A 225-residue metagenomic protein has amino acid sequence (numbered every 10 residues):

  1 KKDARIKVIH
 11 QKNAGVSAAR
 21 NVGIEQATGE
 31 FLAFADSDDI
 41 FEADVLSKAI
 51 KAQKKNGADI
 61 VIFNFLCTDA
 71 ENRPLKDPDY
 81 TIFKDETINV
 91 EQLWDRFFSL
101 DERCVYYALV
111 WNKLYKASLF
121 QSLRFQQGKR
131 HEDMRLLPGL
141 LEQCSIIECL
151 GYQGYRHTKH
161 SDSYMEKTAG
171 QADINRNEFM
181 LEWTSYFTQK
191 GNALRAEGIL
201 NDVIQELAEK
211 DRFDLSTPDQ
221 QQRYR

Functional and structural regions predicted by a protein language model:
K1-H10, K54: Acidic donor-binding segment of Leloir-type glycosyltransferases
Q11-A27, K48: Glycine-rich, basic loop-to-helix element that forms the pyrophosphate-binding segment of sugar-nucleotide handling
K12, A35-S37: Catalytic metal- and UDP-sugar-binding loop of GT-A-like glycosyltransferases, i.e., residues flanking the conserved
K12, N64, G151: Nucleotide-sugar donor-binding loop of glycosyltransferases
A27-G29, C144: Short, well-ordered alpha-helix to beta-strand connector turns
L32: Short aromatic/hydrophobic "clamp" motif used to bind/position activated sugar donors
S37-E148, T158-Q171: Donor-binding/catalytic cores of nucleotide-activated saccharide and glycerol-phosphate transferases/polymerases
L109, T158-R225: C-terminal subregions of glycosyltransferases and related glycan-biosynthesis enzymes
